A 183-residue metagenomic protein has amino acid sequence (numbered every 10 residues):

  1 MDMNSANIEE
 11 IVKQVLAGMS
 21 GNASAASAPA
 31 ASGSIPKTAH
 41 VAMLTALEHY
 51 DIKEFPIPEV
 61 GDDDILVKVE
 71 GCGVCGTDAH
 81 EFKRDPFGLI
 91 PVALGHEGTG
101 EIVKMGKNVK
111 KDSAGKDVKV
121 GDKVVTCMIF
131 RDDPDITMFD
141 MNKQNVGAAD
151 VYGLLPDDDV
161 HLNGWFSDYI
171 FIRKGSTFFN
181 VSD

Functional and structural regions predicted by a protein language model:
M1-I35: Protein-protein interaction and targeting regions used for scaffolding, dimerization, and localization
I35-A42: Short structural boundary motif marking the start of a folded domain
A42-Y50: Extracellular beta-rich ligand/substrate-recognition surface
T45, P56-I57, L89-G95, D157-L162 (+1 more regions): Short Gly/Pro-enriched turn/cap motifs at secondary-structure boundaries
I52-I57, T99-E101, Y169-F171, F178: Conserved hydrophobic/aromatic beta-strand scaffold that supports enzyme active sites
P56-C72, D85-M138, S182: Glycine-rich beta-strand-centered segment in the early N-terminal region that forms part of a ligand/cofactor-binding
T77-F82: Cytochrome P450 core scaffold surrounding the K-helix E-X-X-R motif and the conserved "meander" helix-loop region
K111-D112, F130-D183: NAD(P)H dinucleotide-binding glycine-rich loop of Rossmann-like/cofactor-binding domains, especially the beta1-alpha1
